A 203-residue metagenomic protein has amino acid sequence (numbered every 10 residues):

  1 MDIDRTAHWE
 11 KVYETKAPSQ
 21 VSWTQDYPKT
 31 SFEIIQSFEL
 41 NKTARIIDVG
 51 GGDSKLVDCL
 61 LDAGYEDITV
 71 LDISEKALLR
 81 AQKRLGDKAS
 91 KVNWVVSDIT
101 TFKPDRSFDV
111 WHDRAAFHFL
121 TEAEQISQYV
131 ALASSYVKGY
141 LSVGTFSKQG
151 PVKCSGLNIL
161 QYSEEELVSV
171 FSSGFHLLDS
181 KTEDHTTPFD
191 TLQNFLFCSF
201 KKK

Functional and structural regions predicted by a protein language model:
M1-R106, L120-K203: Class I (Rossmann-like) S-adenosyl-L-methionine-dependent methyltransferase catalytic domain, capturing the SAM-binding
D109: Conserved acidic residues
H112: A conserved beta-strand element that flanks and buttresses the S-adenosyl-L-methionine
A115-F119: Short catalytic micro-motifs in class I SAM-dependent methyltransferases
